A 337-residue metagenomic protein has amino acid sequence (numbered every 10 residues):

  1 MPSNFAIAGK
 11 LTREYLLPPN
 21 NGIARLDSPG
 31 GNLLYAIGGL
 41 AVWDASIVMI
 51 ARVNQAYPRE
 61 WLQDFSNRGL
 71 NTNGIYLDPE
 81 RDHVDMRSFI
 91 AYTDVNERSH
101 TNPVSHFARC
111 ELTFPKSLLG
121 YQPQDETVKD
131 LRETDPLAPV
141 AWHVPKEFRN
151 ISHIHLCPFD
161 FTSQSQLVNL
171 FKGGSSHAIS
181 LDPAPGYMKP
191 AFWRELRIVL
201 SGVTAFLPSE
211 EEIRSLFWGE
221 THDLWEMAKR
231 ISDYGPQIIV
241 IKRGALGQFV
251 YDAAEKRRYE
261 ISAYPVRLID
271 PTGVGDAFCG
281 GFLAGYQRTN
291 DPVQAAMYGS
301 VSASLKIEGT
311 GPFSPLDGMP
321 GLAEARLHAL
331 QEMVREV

Functional and structural regions predicted by a protein language model:
P2-S3, H153, T221-V337: Conserved phosphate-binding/catalytic region of the ribokinase-like
P2-T12, S180: Short, hydrophobic/glycine-enriched beta-strand segments
R13-L17, N21, S46-H153, E324-V337: Conserved N-terminal subdomain of the carbohydrate kinase-like
N21-G38: Short catalytic helix/loop segments, enriched in acidic residues and glycine and frequently bearing histidine
I37-S46, G285-R288: Alpha-helix C-terminal capping segments
L40, S209, G275: Short, conserved phosphate/pyrophosphate- and ester-handling motifs at nucleotide-, phospho-/glycolipid
N54-Q55, P158-S163, A184-K189: Short beta->alpha connector loops
Q166-A178, P183-E260: Conserved phosphate/ATP/ADP-binding segment of small-molecule kinases
